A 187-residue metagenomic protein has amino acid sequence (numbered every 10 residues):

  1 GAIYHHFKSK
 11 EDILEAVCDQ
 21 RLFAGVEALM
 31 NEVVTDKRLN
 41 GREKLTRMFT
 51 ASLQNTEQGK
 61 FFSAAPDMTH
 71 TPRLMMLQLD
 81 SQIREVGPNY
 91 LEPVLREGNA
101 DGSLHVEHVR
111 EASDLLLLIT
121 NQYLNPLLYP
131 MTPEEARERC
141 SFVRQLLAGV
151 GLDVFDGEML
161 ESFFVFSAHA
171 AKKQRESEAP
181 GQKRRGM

Functional and structural regions predicted by a protein language model:
G1-D12, A16: Helix-turn-helix
K10, R21-G25, M48-S52, I83-G87 (+1 more regions): Hydrophobic/aromatic residues within well-ordered alpha-helical segments
D12, E43-R47, E111-L118, E138-Q145: Amphipathic alpha-helical interaction segments
A16, Q20, M30-A64, S113-L116: Hydrophobic alpha-helical connector segments
R47, P93-R96, A100, Y129-M187: C-terminal peripheral helix-coil segments that are non-catalytic and often amphipathic
A51-T56, I119-P126, G149-D153: Phosphate/oxyanion-binding loops and surfaces in catalytic or ligand/nucleic-acid-binding neighborhoods
E57-L104: Short secondary-structure transition hinges
V86-T120, L124-M131: Hydrophobic alpha-helical bundle segments that form small-molecule/ligand-binding pockets
